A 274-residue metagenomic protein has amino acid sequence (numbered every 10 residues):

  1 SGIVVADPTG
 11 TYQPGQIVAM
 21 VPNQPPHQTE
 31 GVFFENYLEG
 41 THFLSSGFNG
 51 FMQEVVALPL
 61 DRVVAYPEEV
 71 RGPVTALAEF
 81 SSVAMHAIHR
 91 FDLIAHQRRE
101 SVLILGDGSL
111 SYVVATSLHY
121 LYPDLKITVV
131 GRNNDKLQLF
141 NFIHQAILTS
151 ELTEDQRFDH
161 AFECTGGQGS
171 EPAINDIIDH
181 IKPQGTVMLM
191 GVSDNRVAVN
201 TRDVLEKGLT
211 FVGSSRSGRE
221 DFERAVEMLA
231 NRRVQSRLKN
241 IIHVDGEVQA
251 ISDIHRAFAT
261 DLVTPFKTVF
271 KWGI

Functional and structural regions predicted by a protein language model:
S1, Q16-I17, V55, D107 (+1 more regions): Residue-level marker of beta-strand positions
S1-Q28, P67-E69: Glycine-rich beta-strand-centered segment in the early N-terminal region that forms part of a ligand/cofactor-binding
V18, V102, A161: Receiver (REC) domain switch-region micro-motif
Q24-S101: NAD(P)H dinucleotide-binding glycine-rich loop of Rossmann-like/cofactor-binding domains, especially the beta1-alpha1
E68-S150: Mid-domain Rossmann-like dinucleotide-binding core that forms the NAD(H)/NADP(H) cofactor-binding site
L93-R99, L121-L125, L137-T210: Glycine-rich cofactor phosphate-binding loops and adjacent beta1-alpha1 units of small-molecule cofactor enzyme domains
N175, R219-I274: C-terminal hydrophobic helical "lid"/dimerization subdomain of Rossmann-like NAD(P)H-dependent oxidoreductases
